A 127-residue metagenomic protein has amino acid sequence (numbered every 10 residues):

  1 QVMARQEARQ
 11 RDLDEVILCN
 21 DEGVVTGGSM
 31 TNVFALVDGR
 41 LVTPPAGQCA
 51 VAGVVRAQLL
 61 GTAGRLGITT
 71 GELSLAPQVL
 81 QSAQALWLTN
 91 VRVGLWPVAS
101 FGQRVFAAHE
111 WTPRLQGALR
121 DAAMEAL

Functional and structural regions predicted by a protein language model:
Q1-L127: Helix-start/capping segments and mature chain N-termini
